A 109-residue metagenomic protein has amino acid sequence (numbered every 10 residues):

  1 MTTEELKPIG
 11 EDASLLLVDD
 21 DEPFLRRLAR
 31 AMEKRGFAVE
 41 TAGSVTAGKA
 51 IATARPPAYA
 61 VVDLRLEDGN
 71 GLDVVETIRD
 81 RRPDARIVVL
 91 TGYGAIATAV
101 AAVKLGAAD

Functional and structural regions predicted by a protein language model:
M1-L16: Non-catalytic signal-transmission and effector/linker regions of two-component phosphorelay proteins
D19, D63, T91: Active-site residues of response regulator receiver
E22-E40: Two-component/phosphorelay signaling modules centered on CheY-like receiver
L25, E67, T91, A95: The feature encodes the CheY-like receiver
G36-A47, I51: Short hydrophobic/Thr-rich beta-strand motif most characteristic of the beta2 strand and flanking loop of CheY-like
G43-S44, N70-D73: Acidic catalytic/metal-coordinating carboxylates
A50, L72-D84, A101: Short amphipathic alpha-helix used as the core "switch/output" element in two-component signaling
R55-V61, L66, V88: Active-site beta3 strand of CheY-like receiver
